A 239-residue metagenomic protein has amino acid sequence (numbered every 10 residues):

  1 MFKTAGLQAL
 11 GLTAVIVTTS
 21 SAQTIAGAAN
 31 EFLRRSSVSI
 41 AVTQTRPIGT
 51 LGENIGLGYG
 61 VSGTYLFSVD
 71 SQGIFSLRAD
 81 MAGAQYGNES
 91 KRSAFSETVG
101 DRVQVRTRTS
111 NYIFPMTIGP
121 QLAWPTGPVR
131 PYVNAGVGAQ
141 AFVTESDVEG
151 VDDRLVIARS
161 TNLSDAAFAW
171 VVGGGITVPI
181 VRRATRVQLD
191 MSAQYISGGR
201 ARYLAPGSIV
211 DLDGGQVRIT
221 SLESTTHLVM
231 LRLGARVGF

Functional and structural regions predicted by a protein language model:
M1-L10: Bacterial N-terminal signal peptides that target proteins for export
T13-S21: Hydrophobic h-region of N-terminal signal peptides that target proteins for export in Gram-negative bacteria
A22-G73, E223, M230-F239: Short glycine/proline- and aromatic-enriched beta-strand/turn motifs that initiate or cap beta-hairpins
T24-R35, V69-S76, P125-R130, I180-L189: Short loop/turn motifs that connect adjacent beta-strands in outer-membrane beta-barrel proteins
A29, P47-I55, A82-I113, Q140-F168 (+2 more regions): Extracellular/periplasm-exposed beta-strand and loop segments of Gram-negative cell-envelope proteins, dominated by
S36, Y59, F75, F114-M116 (+4 more regions): Hydrophobic core residues within well-ordered beta-strands of beta-rich domains
I40-Q44, V61-F67, G83, M116-W124 (+4 more regions): Residues on the lipid-exposed face of transmembrane beta-strands in outer-membrane beta-barrel proteins
Q104-N111, P120-P128: Helix-adjacent hinge/juxtasegments
